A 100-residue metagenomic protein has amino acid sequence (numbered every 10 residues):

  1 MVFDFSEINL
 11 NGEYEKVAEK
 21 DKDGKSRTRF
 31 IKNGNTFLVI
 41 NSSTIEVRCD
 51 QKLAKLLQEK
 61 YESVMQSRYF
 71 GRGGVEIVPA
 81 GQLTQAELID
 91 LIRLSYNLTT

Functional and structural regions predicted by a protein language model:
M1-T100: Charge-dense, helix-prone N-terminal extensions
